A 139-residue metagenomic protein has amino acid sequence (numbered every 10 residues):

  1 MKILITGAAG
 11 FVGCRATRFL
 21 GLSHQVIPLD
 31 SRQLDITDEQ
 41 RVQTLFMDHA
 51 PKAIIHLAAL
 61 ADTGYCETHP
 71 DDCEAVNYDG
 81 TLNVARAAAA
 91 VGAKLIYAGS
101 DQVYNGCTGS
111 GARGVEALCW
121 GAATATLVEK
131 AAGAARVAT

Functional and structural regions predicted by a protein language model:
M1-S23: N-terminal Rossmann NAD(P)H-binding glycine-rich loop of SDR-like oxidoreductase domains
T6, L29, I54-A58, L95-D101 (+1 more regions): SDR active-site strand-loop-helix element
G13, T63-G64, N105-G106: Glycine/Thr-rich phosphate-binding loops of Rossmann-like dinucleotide-binding domains
R15, F19, R41-T44, A53 (+2 more regions): Alpha-helical elements of Rossmann-like donor-binding domains used by nucleotide-donor carbohydrate transfer enzymes
G21-T44: Adenosine-cofactor binding site in Rossmann-like domains, unifying the SAM/SAH pocket of S-adenosylmethionine-dependent
H24, H49, A90-V91: Helix C-cap/helix->beta junction micro-motif
E39-V76, A87: NAD(P)H-binding glycine-rich loop region in Rossmannoid oxidoreductase-like domains and their noncatalytic homologs
T68, A75-N83, A90, K94 (+1 more regions): Catalytic helix-loop patch of NAD(P)-dependent Rossmann-fold dehydrogenases
